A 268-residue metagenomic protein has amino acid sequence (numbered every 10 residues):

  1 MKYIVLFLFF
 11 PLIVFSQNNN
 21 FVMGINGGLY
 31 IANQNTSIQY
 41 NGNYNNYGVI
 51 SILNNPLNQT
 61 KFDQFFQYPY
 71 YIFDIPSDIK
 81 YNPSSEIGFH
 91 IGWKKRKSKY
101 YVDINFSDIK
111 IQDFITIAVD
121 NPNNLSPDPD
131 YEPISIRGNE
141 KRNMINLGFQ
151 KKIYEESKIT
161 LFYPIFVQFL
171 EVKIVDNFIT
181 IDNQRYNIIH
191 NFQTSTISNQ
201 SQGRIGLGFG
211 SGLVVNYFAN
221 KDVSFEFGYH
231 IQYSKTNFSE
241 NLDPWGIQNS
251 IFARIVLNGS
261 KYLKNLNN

Functional and structural regions predicted by a protein language model:
Y3-V14: Sec-dependent N-terminal signal peptides
Q17-I31: Transmembrane beta-strand segments of Gram-negative outer membrane beta-barrel proteins
N18, K94-S98, Y154-K158, F218-D222 (+1 more regions): Outer-membrane beta-barrel channels and translocator barrels
V22, G246-N268: Outer-membrane beta-barrel "beta-signal"
I25-G27, I87-K95, I145-K151, I165-F169 (+3 more regions): Residues on the lipid-exposed face of transmembrane beta-strands in outer-membrane beta-barrel proteins
G28-Q34, S107-I111, Q168-I174, Q232-T236 (+1 more regions): Structural signature of outer-membrane beta-barrel domains
T36-N82, D108-M144, L170-G206, N237-G246: Extracellular/periplasm-exposed beta-strand and loop segments of Gram-negative cell-envelope proteins, dominated by
T160, G206-G210, G246-F252: Transmembrane beta-barrel architecture of outer membranes
